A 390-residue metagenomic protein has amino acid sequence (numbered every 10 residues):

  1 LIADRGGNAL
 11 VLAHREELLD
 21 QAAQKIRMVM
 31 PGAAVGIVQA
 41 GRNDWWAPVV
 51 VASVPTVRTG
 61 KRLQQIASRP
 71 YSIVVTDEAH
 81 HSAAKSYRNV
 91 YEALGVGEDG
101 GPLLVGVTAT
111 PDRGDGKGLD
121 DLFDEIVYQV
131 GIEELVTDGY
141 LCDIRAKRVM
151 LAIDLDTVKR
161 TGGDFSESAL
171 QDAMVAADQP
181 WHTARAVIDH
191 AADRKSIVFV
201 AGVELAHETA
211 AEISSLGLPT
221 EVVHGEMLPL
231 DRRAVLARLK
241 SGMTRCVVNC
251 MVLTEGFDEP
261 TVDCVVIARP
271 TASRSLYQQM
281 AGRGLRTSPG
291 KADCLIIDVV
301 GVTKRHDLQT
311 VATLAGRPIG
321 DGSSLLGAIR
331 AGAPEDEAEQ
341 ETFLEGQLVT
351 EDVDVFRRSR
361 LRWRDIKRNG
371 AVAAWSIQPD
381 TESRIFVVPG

Functional and structural regions predicted by a protein language model:
N8-L19, A169-L216: Conserved strand-helix element at the start of the C-terminal RecA-like helicase core
D20, V35-W46, R62, A206-S214 (+1 more regions): Conserved helicase ATPase core of P-loop NTP-dependent helicases/translocases
A40-I73, A84-N89: Conserved helix/coil segment N-terminal to the catalytic DExD/H
P70-S72, R245-T271, L276-R283, K291-V299: A short beta-strand element within the Helicase C-terminal
H80-K147: Post-DEXD/H (motif II) to motif III coupling segment of the RecA-like Helicase ATP-binding lobe
I126-I197: Conserved interdomain linker/interface between the two RecA-like ATPase lobes of SF2 helicase motors
Y128-C142, S275, R286-Q340: A conserved SF2-helicase RecA2
H182-T183, I188, R305-G390: Long, largely alpha-helical accessory region at the distal end of helicase-like NTP-driven motors
